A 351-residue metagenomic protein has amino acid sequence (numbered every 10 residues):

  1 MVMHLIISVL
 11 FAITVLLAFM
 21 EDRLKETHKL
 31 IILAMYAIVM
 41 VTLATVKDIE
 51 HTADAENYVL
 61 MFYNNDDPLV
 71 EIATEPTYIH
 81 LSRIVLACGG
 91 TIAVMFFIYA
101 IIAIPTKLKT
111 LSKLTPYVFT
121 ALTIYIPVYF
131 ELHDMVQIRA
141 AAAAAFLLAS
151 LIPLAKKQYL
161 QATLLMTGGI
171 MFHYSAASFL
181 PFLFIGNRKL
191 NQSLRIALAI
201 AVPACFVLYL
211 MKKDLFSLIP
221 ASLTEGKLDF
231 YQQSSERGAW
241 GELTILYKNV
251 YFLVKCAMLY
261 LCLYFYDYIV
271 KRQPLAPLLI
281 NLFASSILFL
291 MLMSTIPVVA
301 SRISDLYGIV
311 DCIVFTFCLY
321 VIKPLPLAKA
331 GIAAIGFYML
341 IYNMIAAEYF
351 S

Functional and structural regions predicted by a protein language model:
H4-T14, I38, I98-I102, I138-F146 (+3 more regions): Membrane-embedded alpha-helical segments of multi-pass membrane proteins, especially the transmembrane helices
T27, L108-V128: Transmembrane-helix signature of polytopic, membrane-embedded enzymes that assemble or transfer cell-envelope glycans
E56-G90: Short hydrophobic/aromatic helix or loop-helix immediately within or flanking a transmembrane segment in polytopic
E56-L60, I79, N187-S301, Y349: Alpha-helical transmembrane segments and terminal signal-anchor/GPI-anchor hydrophobic tails, characterized by long
F119-Q137, A141-L147, S175: Membrane-embedded helix bundles of polyisoprenyl
L147-Q161: Membrane-interface transmembrane helices that cradle and orient dolichyl/undecaprenyl
Q161-I185: Membrane-interface alpha helices of multi-pass inner-membrane proteins
A199-P203, K323-N343: Signature aromatic-anchored transmembrane alpha helix within multi-pass, membrane-resident enzymes that catalyze glycan
